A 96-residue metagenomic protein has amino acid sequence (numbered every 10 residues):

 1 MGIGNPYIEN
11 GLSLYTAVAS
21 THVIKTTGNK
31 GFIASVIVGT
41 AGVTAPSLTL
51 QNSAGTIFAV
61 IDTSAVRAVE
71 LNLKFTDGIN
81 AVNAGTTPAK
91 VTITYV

Functional and structural regions predicted by a protein language model:
M1-K30, A41, A84-V96: C-terminal interaction-tip segments
Y15-V18, A59-A68: Extracellular carbohydrate recognition and processing domains and analogous Trp-centered ligand-binding platforms
A19-T21, S64, T76-G78: Tight coil/turn sites that cap or link beta-strands
K25-T26, R67-K74: Exposed aromatic-hydrophobic patches
G31-I33, A45: Core-facing hydrophobic residues within beta-strands of well-ordered domains
A34-V36, N72-P88: Noncatalytic modules at the cell exterior or secretory-pathway interfaces, chiefly beta-strand-rich lectin/adhesion
G42-I61, V91-T94: Short, surface-exposed beta-strand/strand-loop-strand elements in extracellular ectodomains
